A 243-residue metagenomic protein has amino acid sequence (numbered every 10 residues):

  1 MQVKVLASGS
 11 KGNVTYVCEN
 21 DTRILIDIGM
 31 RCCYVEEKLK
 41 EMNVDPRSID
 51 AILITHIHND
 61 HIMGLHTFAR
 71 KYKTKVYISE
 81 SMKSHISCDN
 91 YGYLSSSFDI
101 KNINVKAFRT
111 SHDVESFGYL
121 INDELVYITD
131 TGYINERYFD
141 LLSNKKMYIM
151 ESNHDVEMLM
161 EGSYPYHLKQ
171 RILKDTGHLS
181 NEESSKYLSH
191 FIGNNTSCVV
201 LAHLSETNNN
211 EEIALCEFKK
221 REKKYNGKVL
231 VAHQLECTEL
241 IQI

Functional and structural regions predicted by a protein language model:
M1-M42, E115-D130, K146-M147: Conserved beta-strand hairpin/beta-sheet module of binuclear metal-dependent hydrolase folds, prominently
V5-L6, K11-V14, T55-H58, M63 (+2 more regions): Structured catalytic core of nucleotide-sugar glycosyltransferases
A7, G92, G227-E236: Beta-strand->loop->alpha-helix junctions that form or flank phosphate-binding loops in nucleotide-handling enzymes
V17, D27, H56, V76 (+5 more regions): Divalent metal-coordination and catalytic microenvironments
C32-I78, K146: Active-site metal-binding motif and surrounding structural segment of the metallo-beta-lactamase
H58-I62, S84-H85, D113-E115, I134-E136 (+2 more regions): Active-site environment of divalent metal-dependent phosphoester hydrolases
Y77-D123: Metallo-beta-lactamase
E136-H233: Cap/insert and terminal regions of metallo-dependent hydrolase folds
